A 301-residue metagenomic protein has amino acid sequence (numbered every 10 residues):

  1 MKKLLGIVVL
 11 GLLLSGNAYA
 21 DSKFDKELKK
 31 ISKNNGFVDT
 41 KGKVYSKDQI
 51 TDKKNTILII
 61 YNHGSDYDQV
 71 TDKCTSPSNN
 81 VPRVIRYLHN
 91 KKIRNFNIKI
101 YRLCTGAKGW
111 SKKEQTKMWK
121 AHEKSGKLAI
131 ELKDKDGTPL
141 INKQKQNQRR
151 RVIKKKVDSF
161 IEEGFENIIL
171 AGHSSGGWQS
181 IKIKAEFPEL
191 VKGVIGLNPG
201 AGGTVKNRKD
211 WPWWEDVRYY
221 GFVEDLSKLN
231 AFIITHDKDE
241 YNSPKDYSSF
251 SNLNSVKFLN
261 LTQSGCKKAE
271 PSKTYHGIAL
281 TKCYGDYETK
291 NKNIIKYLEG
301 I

Functional and structural regions predicted by a protein language model:
M1-D21: Classical Sec-dependent N-terminal signal peptides that target proteins to the secretory pathway
D21-D52: N-terminal cap/lid segment of alpha/beta-hydrolase-fold proteins
T51-K92: Short, surface-exposed "cap/lid" segments of acyl-processing enzymes
H89-K113, K117-K120, K127: Conserved alpha/beta-hydrolase
K113-E162: Alpha/beta-hydrolase active-site loop
A171-G176, S180: Gly/Ala-rich beta-loop-alpha elbow adjacent to hydrolase catalytic centers
G193-C266: The feature captures the conserved acid-bearing segment of alpha/beta-hydrolase catalytic domains
S255-I301: C-terminal catalytic histidine-bearing segment of alpha/beta-hydrolase fold enzymes
